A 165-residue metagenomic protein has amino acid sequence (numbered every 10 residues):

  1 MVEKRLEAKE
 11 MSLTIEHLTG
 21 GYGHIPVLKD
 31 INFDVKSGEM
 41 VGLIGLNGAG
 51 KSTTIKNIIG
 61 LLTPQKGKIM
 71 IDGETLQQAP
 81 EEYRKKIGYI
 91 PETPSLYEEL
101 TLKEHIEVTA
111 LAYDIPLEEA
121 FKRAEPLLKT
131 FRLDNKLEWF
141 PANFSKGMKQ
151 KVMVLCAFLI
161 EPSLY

Functional and structural regions predicted by a protein language model:
G42, K149-A157: ABC ATPase nucleotide-binding domain "signature" region
I44-L46: The feature captures the beta-strand-to-loop junction immediately N-terminal to the Walker
I59: Helix-to-loop junction immediately C-terminal to a conserved catalytic motif
G67-T75, E82-Y83: Conserved ABC transporter NBD signature motif
E107, L111, E118-K136: Conserved ABC ATPase "signature" region
L159-S163: A short, proline-enriched helix->beta-strand linker immediately N-terminal to the Walker B motif in ABC-type P-loop
